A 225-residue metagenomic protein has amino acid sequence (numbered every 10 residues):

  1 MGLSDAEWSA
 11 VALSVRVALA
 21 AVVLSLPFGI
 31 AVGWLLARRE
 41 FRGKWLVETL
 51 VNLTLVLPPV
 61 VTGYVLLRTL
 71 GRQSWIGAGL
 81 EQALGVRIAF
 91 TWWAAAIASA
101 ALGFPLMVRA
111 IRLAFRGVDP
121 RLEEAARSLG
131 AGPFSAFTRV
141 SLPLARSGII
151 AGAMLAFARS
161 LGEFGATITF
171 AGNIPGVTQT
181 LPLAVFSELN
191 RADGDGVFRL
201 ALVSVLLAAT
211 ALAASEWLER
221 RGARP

Functional and structural regions predicted by a protein language model:
M1-A6, I168-A209, A213: Interhelical loop and adjacent transmembrane-helix boundary motif in polytopic membrane transport permeases
E7-L36, A100: Transmembrane alpha-helix signature in integral membrane proteins
V23, V108-I111, F115, D119 (+1 more regions): Transmembrane alpha-helices
L35-L66, E123-E124: Cytoplasmic-entry segments and transmembrane alpha-helices of multi-pass inner-membrane transporters
R39-V47, W75-I76, T91, R121 (+3 more regions): Membrane-helix interface segments
G43, P105, R109-A131, S135 (+3 more regions): C-terminal transmembrane helix and the adjacent membrane-cytosol boundary/short C-terminal tail of inner/organellar
G63-A100, A171-I174: Membrane-interfacial helix termini and adjacent extracytoplasmic/periplasmic loops of multi-pass transporters
G71-W75, I149-S187: Non-cytoplasmic
